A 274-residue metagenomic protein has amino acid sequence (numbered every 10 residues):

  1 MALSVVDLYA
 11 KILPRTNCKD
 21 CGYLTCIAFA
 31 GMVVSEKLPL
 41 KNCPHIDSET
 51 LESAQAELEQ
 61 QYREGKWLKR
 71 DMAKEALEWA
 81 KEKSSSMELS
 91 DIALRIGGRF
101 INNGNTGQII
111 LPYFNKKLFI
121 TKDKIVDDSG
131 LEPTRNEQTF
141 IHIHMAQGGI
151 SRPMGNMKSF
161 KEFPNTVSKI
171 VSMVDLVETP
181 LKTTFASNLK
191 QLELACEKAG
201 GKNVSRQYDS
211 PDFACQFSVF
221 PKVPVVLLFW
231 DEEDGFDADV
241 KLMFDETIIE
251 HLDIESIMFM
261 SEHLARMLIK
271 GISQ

Functional and structural regions predicted by a protein language model:
A2-S4, G31-W67: Non-heme iron-sulfur electron-transfer modules
S4-T16: Ferredoxin-like iron-sulfur electron-transfer modules
P14-M32: Local cysteine-cluster metal-coordination motifs and their immediate loop/turn environment, predominantly Fe-S cluster
Y62-T106, G149-K202: Short Lys/Arg-enriched alpha/beta "domain-start" segment
I92-F119, S205-W230: Amphipathic, interaction-prone secondary-structure segments
K116-I141, W230-E255: Intrinsically disordered, low-complexity regulatory segments enriched in Ser/Thr/Pro and charged residues
Q138-V177, F213, F217-P224, L228 (+2 more regions): Extended, well-ordered protein cores
D245-Q274: Long, compositionally biased interface segments
